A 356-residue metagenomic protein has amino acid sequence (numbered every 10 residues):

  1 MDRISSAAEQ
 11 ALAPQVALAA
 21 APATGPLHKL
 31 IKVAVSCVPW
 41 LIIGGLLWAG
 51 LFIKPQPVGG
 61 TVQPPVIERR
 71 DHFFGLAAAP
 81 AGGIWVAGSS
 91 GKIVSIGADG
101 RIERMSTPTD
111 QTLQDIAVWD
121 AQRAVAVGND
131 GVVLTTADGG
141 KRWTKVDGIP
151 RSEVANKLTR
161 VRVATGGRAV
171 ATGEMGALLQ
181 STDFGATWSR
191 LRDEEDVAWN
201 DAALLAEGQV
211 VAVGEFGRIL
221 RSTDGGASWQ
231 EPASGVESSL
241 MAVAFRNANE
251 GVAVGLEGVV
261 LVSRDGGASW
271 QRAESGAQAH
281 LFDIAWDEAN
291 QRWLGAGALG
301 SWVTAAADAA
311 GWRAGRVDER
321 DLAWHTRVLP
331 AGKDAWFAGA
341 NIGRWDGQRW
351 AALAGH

Functional and structural regions predicted by a protein language model:
D2-H356: Residue-level hotspots at or immediately adjacent to binding/recognition sites across diverse folds
